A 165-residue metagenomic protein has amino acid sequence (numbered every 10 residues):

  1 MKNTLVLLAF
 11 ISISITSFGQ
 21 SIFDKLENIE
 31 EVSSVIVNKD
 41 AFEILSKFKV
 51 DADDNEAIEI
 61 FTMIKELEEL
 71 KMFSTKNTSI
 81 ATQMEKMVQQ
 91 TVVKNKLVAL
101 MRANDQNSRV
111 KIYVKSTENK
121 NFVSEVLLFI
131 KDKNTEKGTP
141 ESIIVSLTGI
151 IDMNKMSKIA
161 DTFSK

Functional and structural regions predicted by a protein language model:
M1-K25: Bacterial Sec-dependent N-terminal signal peptides
T4, D40, T75-N77, T117 (+2 more regions): Generic structural motif
G19-Q20, E85, M153-M156: Alpha-helix initiation and N-capping motif
D24-S79, Q83-M87: Early exported N-terminus immediately downstream of N-terminal targeting peptides
I44, K137, N154-M156: Intrinsically disordered, low-complexity acidic/polar segments
M84-G149: Surface-exposed, polar helix/loop patches in the mature regions of secreted/periplasmic/lumenal proteins that form
E141-K165: C-terminal partner/receptor-binding element of secreted or periplasmic proteins
